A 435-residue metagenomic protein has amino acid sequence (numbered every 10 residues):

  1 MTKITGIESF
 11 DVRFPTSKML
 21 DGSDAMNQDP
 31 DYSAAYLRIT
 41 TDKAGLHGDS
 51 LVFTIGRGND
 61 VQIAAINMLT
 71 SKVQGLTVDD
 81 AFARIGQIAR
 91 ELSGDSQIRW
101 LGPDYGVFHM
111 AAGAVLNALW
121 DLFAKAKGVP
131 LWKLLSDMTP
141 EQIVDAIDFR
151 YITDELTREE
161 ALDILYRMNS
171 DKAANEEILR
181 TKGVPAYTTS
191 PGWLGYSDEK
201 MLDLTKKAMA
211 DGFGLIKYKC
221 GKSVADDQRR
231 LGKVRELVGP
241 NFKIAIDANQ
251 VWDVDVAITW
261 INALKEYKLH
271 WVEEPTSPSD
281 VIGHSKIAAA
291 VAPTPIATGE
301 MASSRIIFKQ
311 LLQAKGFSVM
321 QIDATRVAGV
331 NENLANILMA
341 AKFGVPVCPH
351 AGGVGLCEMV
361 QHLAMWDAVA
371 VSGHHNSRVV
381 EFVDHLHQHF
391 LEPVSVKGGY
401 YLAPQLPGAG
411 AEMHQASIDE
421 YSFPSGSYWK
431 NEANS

Functional and structural regions predicted by a protein language model:
T2-I244, N249-I258, N262-E266, L386 (+1 more regions): N-terminal capping/lid subdomain adjacent to the active-site entrance of alpha/beta enzymes
E8, R13, E300, A351 (+1 more regions): Residues at the C-termini of beta-strands that transition into short coil/loop
P30, F149-R150, V234, F242 (+6 more regions): Alpha-helix boundary/capping detector
A81, L131-L134, K219, W271-P275 (+2 more regions): Flexible, glycine/charged-enriched surface loops at secondary-structure junctions
V115, L119-F123, N333-N336, M359-A364: Buried hydrophobic packing segments
K172-E177, E358, H362-P393, G408: Active-site pocket-lining/capping segments in soluble small-molecule metabolic enzymes
K217-E358: Catalytic core of soluble alpha/beta enzymes
A341, G373, S395-K397: A structural signal for short secondary-structure junctions
